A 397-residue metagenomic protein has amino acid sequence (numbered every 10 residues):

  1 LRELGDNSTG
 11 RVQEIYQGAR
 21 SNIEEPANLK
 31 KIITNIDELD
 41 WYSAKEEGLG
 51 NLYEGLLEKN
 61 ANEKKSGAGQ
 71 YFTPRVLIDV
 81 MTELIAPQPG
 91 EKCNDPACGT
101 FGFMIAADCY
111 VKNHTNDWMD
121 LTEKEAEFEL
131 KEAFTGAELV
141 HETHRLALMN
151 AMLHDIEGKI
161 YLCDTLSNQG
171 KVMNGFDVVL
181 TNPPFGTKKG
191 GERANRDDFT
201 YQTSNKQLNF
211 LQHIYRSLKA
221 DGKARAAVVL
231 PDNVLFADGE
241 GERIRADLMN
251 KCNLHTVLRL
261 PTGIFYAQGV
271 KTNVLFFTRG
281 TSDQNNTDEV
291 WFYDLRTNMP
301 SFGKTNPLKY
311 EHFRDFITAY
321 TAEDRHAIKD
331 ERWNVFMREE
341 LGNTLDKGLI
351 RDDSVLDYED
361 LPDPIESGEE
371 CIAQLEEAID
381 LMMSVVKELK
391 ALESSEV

Functional and structural regions predicted by a protein language model:
L1-P89, K159-G170, R259-T262, T287-R296 (+2 more regions): Non-catalytic, mostly N-terminal accessory regions of nucleic-acid modification and defense proteins
N22, Y42, G136-E138, T200-S204 (+6 more regions): Hydrophobic alpha-helical scaffolding
N28, G48, L52, T73 (+9 more regions): Helical mechanochemical/support elements of P-loop NTPase systems and associated helical scaffolds
G67-T181, G186-K188, N195-D197, Q202-S204 (+4 more regions): Conserved S-adenosyl-L-methionine
E127-E129, D155-I160, G190-A194, A224-L230 (+3 more regions): Short acidic (Asp/Glu) and glycine-rich catalytic loops that position anionic groups and cofactors
L139-H144, S204-F277: Conserved Class I SAM-dependent methyltransferase catalytic core
M152, P184, K188, R216-K219 (+11 more regions): Hydrophobic alpha-helix feature that most strongly marks membrane-spanning transmembrane helices and their immediate
N253-L254, I264-A267, K271-T321: C-terminal, active-site-flanking charged/polar segments
